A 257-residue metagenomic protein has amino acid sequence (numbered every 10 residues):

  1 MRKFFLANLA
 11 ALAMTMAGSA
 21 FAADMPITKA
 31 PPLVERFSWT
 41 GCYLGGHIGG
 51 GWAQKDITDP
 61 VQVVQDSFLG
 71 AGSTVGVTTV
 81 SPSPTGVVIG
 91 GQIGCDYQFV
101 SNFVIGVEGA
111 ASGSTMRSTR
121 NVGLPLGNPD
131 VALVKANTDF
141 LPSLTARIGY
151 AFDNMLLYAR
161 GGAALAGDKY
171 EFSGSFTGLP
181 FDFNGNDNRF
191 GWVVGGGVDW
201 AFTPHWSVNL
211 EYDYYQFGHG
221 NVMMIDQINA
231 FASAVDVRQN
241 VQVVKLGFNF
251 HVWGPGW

Functional and structural regions predicted by a protein language model:
R2-W257: Gram-negative outer-membrane beta-barrel domains
